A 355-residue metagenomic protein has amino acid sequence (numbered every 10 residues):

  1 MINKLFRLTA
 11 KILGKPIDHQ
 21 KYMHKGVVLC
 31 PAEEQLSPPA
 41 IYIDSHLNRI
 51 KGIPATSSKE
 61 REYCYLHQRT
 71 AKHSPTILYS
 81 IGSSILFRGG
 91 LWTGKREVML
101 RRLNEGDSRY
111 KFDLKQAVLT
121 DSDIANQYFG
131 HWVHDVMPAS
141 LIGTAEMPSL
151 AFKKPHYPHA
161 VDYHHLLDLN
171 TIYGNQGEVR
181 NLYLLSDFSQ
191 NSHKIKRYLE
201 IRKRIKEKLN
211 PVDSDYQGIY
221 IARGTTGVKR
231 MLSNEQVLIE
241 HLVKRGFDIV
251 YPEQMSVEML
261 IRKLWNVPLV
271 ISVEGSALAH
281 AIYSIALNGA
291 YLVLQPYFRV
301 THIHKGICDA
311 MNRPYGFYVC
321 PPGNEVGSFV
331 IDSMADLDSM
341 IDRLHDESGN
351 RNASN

Functional and structural regions predicted by a protein language model:
M1-N355: The feature primarily captures lumenal catalytic ectodomains of type II secretory-pathway glycosyltransferases
